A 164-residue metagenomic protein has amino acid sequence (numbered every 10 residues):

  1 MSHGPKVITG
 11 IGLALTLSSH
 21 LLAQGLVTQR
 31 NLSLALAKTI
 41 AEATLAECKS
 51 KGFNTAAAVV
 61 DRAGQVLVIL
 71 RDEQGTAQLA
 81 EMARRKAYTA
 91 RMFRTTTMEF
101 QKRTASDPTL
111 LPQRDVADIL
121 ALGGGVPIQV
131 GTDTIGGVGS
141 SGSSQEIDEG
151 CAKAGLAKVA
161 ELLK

Functional and structural regions predicted by a protein language model:
M1-K6: Positively charged n-region of N-terminal signal peptides that target proteins for export
I8-H20: Bacterial N-terminal signal peptides
A23-K164: Flexible, solvent-exposed loop/hinge segments and secondary-structure transition points
